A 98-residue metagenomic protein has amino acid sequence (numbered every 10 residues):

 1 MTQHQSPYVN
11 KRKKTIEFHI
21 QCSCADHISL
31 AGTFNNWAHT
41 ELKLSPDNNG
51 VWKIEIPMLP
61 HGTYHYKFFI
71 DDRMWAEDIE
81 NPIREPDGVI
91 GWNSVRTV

Functional and structural regions predicted by a protein language model:
M1-H4: A general sequence property marking short-to-moderate contiguous segments in secreted/outer-membrane adhesion
V9-H61, R73-V98: Aromatic-rich carbohydrate-binding modules that target alpha-glucans
